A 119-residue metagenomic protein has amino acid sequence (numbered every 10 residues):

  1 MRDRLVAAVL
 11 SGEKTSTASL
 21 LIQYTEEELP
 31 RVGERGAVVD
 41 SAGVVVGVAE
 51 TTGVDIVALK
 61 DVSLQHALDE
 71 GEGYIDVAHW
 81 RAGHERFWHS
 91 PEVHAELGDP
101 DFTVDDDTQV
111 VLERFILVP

Functional and structural regions predicted by a protein language model:
M1-V48, V54-P119: Mixed-charge, low-complexity intrinsically disordered regions
